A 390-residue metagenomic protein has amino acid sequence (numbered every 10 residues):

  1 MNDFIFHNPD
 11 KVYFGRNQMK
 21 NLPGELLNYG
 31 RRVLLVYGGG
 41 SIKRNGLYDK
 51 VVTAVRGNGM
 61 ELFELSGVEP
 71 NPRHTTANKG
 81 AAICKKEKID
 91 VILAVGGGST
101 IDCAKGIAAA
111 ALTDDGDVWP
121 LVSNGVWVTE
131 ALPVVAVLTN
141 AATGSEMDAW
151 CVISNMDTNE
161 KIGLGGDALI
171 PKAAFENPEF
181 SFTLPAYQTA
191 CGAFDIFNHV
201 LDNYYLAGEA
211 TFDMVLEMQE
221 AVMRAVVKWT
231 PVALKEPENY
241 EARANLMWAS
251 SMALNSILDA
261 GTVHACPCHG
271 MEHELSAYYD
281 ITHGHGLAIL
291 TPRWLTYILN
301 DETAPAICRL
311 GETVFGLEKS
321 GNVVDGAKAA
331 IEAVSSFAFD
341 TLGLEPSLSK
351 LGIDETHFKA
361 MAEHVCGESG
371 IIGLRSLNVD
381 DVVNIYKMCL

Functional and structural regions predicted by a protein language model:
M1-V91, L348: ATP/NTP phosphate-donor binding region
D10, L112-T211, P305-R309: A glycine/threonine-rich phosphate-anchoring loop and its flanking beta-alpha core in nucleotide/phosphate-binding
K50-V51, K79-A81, T100-D114, M147-D148: Short Gly/Thr/Asp-enriched flexible loops that form oxyanion-binding sites at enzyme active sites
I89-K105, T139-S145, Y278-I281: Glycine/serine-rich anion-binding loops at beta->alpha junctions that coordinate negatively charged ligand groups
F197-L201, R243-L254, T291, V334 (+2 more regions): Short alpha-helical scaffolding segments that buttress acidic/His motifs in well-ordered protein cores
A207-A333: Active-site segments that bind and position negatively charged phosphate/pyrophosphate groups
I307, V314-L390: C-terminal charged capping/lid subdomain of soluble metabolic enzymes
